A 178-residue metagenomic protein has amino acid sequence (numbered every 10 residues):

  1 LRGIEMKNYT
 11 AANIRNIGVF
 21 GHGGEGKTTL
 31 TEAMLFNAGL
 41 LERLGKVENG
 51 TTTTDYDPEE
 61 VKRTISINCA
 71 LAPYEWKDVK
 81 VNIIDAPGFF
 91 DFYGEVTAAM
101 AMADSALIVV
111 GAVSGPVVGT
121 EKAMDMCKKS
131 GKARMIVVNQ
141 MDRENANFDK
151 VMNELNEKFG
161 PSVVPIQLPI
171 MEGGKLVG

Functional and structural regions predicted by a protein language model:
L1-R2, I17, G173, V177: Feature targets compositionally biased, intrinsically disordered low-complexity regions with long contiguous runs
G3-V110, P116, F159, P165: P-loop NTPase switch module centered on the Walker A-proximal segment
E25, L41, F89-F90, V113-P116 (+3 more regions): Conserved nucleotide-binding/hydrolysis micro-motifs of P-loop NTPases
T31-E32, K46, G94-V96, T120-E121 (+2 more regions): Short acidic, glycine/serine/threonine-rich loops at helix termini
M100-I166: Conserved C-terminal guanine-recognition region of P-loop GTPase G domains, centered on the G4
